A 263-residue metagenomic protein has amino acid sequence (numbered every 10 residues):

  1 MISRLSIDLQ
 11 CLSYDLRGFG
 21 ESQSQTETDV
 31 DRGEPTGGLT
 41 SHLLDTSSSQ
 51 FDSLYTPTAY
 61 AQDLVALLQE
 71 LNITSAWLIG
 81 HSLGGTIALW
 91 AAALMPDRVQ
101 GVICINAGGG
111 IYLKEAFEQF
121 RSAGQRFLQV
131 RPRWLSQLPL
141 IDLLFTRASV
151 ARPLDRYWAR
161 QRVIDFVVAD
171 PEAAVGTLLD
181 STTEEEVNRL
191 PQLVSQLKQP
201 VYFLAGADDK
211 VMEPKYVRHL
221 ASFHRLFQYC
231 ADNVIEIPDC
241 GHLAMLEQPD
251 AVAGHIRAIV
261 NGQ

Functional and structural regions predicted by a protein language model:
S3, Q196-C240: Conserved loop-alpha-helix segment in the C-terminal half of the alpha/beta-hydrolase fold that carries the catalytic
S3-S6, L12-I79, G254: Active-site loop/oxyanion-hole signature of alpha/beta-hydrolase fold enzymes
L5, A91-M95: Aromatic pocket-lining residues of Rossmann-like dinucleotide-binding sites
D8-Q10, T74-W77, R98-G101, P200-Y202: Structural signature of beta-strand start/N-cap positions in the alpha/beta core of ABC transporter nucleotide-binding
G80-G84, A88: Gly/Ala-rich beta-loop-alpha elbow adjacent to hydrolase catalytic centers
A93, G101-R133: Flexible "cap/lid" loop of the alpha/beta hydrolase fold
L113-A116, L135-Q196: Conserved alpha/beta-hydrolase catalytic His-Asp/Glu region
C240-P249: Catalytic histidine-centered segment of alpha/beta-hydrolase-like enzymes
